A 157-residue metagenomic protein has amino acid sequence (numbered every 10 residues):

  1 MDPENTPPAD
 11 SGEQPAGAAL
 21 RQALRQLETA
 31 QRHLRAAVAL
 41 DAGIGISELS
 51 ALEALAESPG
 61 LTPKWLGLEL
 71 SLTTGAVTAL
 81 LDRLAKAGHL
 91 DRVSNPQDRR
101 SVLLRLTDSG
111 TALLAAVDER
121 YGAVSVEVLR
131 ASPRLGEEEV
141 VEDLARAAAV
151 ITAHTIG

Functional and structural regions predicted by a protein language model:
M1-A42, H89, L135: N-terminal leader segment of winged-helix/HTH proteins
M1-G12, R134-G157: C-terminal regulatory/oligomerization modules of transcriptional regulators
E13-L24, D41, L49, T74 (+2 more regions): Amphipathic, non-membrane alpha-helical segments in soluble helical-bundle scaffolds
L24, L49-L55, L66, L70-L72 (+5 more regions): Generic leucine side-chain signal with a strong bias for well-ordered alpha-helical environments
L27-R35, L70, G110-L113, V117-S132 (+2 more regions): Alpha-helical linker/hinge and terminal dimerization helices associated with HTH transcriptional regulators
H33-T73, G157: N-terminal helix-turn-helix DNA-binding core of bacterial DNA-binding proteins
D82-E142: Charged, amphipathic alpha-helical coiled-coil/dimerization segments
